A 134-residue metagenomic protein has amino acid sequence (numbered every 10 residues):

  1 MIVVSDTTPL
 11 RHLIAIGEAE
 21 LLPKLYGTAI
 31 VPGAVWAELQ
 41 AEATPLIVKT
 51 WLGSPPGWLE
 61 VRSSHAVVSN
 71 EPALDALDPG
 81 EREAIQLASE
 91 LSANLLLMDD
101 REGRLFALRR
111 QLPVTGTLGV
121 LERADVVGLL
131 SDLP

Functional and structural regions predicted by a protein language model:
M1-L95, R101, L105-L112: Active-site-proximal, substrate-binding regions of enzyme catalytic domains and RNA-binding/basic surfaces
A43-P45, R104-P134: Acidic, PIN/NYN-like endoribonuclease modules and their adjacent C-terminal/linker elements
